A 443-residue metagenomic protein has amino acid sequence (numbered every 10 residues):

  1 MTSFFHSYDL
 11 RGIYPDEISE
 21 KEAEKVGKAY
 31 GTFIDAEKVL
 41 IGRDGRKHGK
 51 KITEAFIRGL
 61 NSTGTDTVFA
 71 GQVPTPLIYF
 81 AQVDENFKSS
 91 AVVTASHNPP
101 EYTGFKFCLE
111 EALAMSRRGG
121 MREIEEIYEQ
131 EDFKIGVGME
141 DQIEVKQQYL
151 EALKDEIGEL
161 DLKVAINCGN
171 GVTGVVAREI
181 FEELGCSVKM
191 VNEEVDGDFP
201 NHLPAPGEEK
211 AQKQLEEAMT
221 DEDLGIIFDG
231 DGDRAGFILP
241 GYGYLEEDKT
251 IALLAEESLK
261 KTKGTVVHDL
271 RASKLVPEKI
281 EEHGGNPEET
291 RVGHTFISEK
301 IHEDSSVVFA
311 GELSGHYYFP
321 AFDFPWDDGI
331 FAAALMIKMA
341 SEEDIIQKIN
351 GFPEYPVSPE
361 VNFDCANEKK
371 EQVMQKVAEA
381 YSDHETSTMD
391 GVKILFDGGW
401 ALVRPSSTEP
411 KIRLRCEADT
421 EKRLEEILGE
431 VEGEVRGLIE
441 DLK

Functional and structural regions predicted by a protein language model:
M1-R58, S62-D66, S89, Q142-V164: An N-terminal, well-structured beta->alpha segment
K38-D44, K163-I166, G264-L270, V308: Short glycine-rich phosphate-binding loop at a beta-alpha junction
V39-T103, I180-I238: N-terminal small/polar loop signature for handling phosphorylated ligands or for N-terminal nucleophile
T67-P76, Y244-E247, D269, T290-R291: Active-site nucleophile and cofactor-binding loops and adjacent substrate-binding regions of central metabolic enzymes
P100-E101, F107-R118, E126, L160 (+1 more regions): Replace "Mg2+/Mn2+-dependent" with "divalent metal-dependent
T103-M219: Gly/Ser/Thr-enriched, mixed-charge loops and adjacent short helices that form phosphate/oxyanion-binding elements
T262-K443: Phosphate-binding and adjacent anionic-ligand microenvironments
